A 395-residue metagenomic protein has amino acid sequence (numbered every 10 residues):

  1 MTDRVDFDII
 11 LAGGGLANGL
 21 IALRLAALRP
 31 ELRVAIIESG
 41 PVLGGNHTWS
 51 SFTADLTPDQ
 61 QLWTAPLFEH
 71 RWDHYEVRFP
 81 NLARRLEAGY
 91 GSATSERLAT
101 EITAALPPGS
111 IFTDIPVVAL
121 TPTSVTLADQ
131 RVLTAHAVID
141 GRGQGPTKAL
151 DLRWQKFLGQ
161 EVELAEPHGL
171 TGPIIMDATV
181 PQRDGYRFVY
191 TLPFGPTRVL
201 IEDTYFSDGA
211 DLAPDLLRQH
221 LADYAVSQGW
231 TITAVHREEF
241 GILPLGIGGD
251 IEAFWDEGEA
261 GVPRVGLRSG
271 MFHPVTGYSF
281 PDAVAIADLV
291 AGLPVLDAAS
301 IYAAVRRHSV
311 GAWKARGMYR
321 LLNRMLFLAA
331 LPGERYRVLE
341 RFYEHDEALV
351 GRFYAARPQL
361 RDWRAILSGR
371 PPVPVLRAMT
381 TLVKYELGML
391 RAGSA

Functional and structural regions predicted by a protein language model:
T2-I36: N-terminal Rossmann-like FAD-binding beta1-loop-alpha1 element of flavoenzymes
I10-A12, I37, V132-Q144, V262-P263 (+1 more regions): Short hydrophobic core segments
R24, P107-V235, G249-A253: Predominantly flavin-linked oxidoreductase catalytic cores and closely associated redox partners
R24-L28, L32-N81, R97: N-terminal FAD cofactor-binding segment of flavoenzymes
W72-A83, Y90-I111: N-terminal Rossmann-like dinucleotide/flavin-binding domain of flavoprotein oxidoreductases that bind FAD/FMN
R183-Y186, I242-R264, W313-K314, M318 (+1 more regions): FAD-binding beta-loop-beta segment adjacent to the flavin cofactor pocket
S207-V290: FAD/FMN-dependent oxidoreductases across multiple families
V284, D288-A395: Long, low-complexity C-terminal extensions of enzymes
